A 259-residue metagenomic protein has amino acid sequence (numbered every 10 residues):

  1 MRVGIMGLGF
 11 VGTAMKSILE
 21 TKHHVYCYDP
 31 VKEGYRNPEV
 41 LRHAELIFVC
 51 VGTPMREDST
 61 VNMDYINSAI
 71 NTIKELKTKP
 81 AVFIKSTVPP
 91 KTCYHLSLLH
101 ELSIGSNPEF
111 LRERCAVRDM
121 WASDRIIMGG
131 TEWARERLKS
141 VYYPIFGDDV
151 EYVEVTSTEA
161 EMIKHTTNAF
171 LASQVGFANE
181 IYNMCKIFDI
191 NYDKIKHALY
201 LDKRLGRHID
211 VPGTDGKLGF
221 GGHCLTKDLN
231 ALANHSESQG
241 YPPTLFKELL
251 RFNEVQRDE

Functional and structural regions predicted by a protein language model:
M1-H43: NAD(P)+-binding Rossmann beta1-loop-alpha1 motif at the extreme N-terminus of oxidoreductases
V3, H23-Y28, P80, E101-L102 (+1 more regions): Hydrophobic anchor at the start of a short beta-strand that flanks the dinucleotide cofactor-binding loop
L46, P54-C115: Rossmann-like NAD(P)(H) cofactor-binding subdomain of soluble oxidoreductases
L46-C50, I127: Structural motif
H95-G105, A116-H208, H235-P242, E248: Internal alpha-helical scaffold of NAD(P)-dependent oxidoreductase catalytic cores
E113, N168-A172, R204-L205, I209-T226 (+1 more regions): Glycine-rich phosphate/pyrophosphate-binding beta-alpha loops
N234-S238, R251-E259: ATP-dependent carboxylate/acyl-activation modules
